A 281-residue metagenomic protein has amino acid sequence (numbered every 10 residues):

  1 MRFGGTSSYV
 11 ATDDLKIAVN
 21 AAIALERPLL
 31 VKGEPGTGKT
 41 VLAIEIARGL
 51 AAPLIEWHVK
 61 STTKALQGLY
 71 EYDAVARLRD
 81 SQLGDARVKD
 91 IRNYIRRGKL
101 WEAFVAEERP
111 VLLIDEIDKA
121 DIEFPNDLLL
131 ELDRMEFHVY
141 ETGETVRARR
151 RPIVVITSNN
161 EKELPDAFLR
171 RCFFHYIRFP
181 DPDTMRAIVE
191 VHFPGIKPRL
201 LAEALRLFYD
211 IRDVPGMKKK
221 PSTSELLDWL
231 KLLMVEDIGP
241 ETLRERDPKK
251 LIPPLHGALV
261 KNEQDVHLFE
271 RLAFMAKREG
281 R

Functional and structural regions predicted by a protein language model:
M1-R281: C-terminal regulatory/interaction module of P-loop NTP-utilizing enzymes
